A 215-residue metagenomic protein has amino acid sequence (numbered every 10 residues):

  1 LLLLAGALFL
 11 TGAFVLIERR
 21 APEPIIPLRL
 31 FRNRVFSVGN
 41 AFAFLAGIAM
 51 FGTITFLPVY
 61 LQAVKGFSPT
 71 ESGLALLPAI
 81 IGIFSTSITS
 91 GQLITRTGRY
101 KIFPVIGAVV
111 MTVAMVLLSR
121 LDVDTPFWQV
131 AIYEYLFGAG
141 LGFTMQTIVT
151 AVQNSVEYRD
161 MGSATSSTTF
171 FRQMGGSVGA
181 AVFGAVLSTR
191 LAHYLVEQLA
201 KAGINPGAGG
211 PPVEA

Functional and structural regions predicted by a protein language model:
L2-S163: Transmembrane core module of solute transporters
V149-A151, S167-A215: Hydrophobic transmembrane architecture of multi-pass small-molecule transporters
